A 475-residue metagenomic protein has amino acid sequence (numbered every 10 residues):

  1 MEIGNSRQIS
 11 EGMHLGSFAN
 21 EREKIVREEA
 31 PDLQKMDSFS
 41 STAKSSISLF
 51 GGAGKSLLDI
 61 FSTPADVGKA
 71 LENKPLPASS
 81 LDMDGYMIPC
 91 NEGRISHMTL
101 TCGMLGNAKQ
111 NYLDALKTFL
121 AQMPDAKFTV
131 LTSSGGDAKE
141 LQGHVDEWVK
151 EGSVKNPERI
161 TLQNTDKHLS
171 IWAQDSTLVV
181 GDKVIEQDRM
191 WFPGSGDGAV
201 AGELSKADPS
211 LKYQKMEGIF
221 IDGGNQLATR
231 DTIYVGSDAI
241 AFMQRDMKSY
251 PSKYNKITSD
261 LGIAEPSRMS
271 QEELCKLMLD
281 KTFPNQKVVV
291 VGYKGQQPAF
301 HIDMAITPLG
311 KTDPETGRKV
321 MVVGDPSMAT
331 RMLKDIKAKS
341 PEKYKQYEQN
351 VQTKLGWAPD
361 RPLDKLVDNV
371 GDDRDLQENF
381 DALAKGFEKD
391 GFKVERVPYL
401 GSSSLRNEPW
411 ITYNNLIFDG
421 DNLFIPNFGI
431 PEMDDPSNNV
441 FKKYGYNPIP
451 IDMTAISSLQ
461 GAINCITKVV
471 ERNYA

Functional and structural regions predicted by a protein language model:
M1-K55, F61, K69: Non-Sec secretion/translocation targeting segments of pathogen effectors
I60-A475: The feature marks the mature, well-folded catalytic cores of soluble enzymes
